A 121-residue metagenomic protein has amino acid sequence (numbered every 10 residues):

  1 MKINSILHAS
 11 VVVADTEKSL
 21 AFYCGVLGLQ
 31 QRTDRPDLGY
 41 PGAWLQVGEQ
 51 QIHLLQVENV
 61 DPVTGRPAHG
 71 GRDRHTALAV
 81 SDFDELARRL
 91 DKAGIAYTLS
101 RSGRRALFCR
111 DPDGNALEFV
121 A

Functional and structural regions predicted by a protein language model:
M1-K18, R74-L78: N-terminal beta-strand motif that seeds the catalytic metal site of vicinal oxygen chelate
K2, A87-A121: Vicinal oxygen chelate
I3-S5, A68-D73, S100-R101: Short glycine-enriched loop/turn motifs at secondary-structure junctions
S10-Q51: Core segments of cupin and vicinal oxygen chelate
K18-A21, G25, S81-K92, A96: Replace "anionic and nucleotidyl ligands
D37-P41, R72, S102-R105: Short acidic/glycine-enriched loop/turn segments that link adjacent beta-strands
G39-Y40, N59-G65: A short, acidic/glycine-rich surface segment
A68-A87: Mid-chain, well-packed structural core segment of small domains
